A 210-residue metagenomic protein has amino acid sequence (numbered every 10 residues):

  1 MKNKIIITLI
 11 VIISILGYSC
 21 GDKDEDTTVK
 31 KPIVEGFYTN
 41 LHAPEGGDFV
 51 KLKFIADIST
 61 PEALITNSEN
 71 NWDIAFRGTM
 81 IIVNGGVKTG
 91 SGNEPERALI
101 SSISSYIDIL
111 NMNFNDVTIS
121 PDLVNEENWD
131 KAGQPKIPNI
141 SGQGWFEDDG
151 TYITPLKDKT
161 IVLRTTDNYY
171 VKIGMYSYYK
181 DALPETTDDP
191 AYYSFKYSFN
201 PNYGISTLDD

Functional and structural regions predicted by a protein language model:
M1-K2: N-terminal secretory signal peptides that target proteins for export/translocation
I5-S14: Sec-dependent N-terminal signal peptides
I15-S19: C-terminal motif of bacterial Sec signal peptides marking the signal peptidase cleavage site
G21-K159, D181-P184, Y197-D210: N-terminal "domain-start" segment
I161-T165: A short beta-strand micro-motif
T166-Y170: Glycine-centered tight beta-turn/hairpin loop motif at sheet-sheet or coil-to-beta transitions
K172-S177: Short beta-strand-centered aromatic/proline hotspots
D188-Y193: Short coil-to-beta strand junction motifs in C2/discoidin
